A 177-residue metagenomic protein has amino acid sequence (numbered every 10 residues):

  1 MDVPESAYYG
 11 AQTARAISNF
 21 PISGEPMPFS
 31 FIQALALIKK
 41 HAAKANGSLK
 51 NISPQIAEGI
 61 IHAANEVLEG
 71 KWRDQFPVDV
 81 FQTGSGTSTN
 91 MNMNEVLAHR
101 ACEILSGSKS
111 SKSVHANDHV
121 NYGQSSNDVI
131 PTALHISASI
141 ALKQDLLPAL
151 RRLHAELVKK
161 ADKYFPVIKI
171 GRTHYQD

Functional and structural regions predicted by a protein language model:
M1-D177: Conserved, well-structured ligand/cofactor-binding cores
